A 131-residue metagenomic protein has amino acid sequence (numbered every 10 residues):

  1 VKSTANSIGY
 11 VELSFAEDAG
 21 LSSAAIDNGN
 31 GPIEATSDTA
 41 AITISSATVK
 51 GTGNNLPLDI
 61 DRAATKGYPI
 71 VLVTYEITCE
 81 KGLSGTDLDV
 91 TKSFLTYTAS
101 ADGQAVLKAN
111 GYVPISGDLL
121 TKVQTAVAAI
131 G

Functional and structural regions predicted by a protein language model:
K2-A101, K108-G131: Flexible, solvent-exposed loop/hinge segments that line or gate ligand/substrate-binding clefts
